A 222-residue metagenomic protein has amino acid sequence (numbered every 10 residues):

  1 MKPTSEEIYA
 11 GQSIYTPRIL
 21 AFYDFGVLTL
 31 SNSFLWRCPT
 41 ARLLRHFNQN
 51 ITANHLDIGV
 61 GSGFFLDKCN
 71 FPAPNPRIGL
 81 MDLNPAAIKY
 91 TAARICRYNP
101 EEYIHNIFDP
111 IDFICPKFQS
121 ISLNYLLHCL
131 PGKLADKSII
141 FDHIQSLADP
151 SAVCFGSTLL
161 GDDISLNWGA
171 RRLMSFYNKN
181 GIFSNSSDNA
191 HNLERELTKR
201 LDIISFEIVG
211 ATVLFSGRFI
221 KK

Functional and structural regions predicted by a protein language model:
M1-N50, F64: Conserved class I S-adenosyl-L-methionine
N54-P110: Class I SAM-dependent methyltransferase SAM/SAH-binding core
C69, H143-I144: Class I S-adenosylmethionine-dependent transferase superfamily signal
S122-Y125: A conserved beta-strand element that flanks and buttresses the S-adenosyl-L-methionine
L130-H143: A short, conserved alpha-helix within the catalytic core of class I
A148-C154: Short glycine-dipeptide loop
F155-F206: C-terminal alpha-helical "lid/dimerization" subdomain adjacent to the S-adenosyl-L-methionine
R200-K222: Core SAM-dependent methyltransferase catalytic element
